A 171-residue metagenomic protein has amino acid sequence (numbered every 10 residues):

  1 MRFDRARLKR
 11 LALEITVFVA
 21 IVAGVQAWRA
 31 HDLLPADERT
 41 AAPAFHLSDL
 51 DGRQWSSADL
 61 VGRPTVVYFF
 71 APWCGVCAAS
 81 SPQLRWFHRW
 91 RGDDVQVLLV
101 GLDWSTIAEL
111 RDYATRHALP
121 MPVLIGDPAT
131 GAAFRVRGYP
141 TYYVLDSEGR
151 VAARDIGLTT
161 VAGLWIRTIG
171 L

Functional and structural regions predicted by a protein language model:
M1-A44, L171: N-terminal targeting signals for export/organelle localization
A23, V144-L171: Thiol-/selenol-based redox modules, centered on thioredoxin-like and closely related oxidoreductase domains
A44-T65: A short beta-strand-turn-helix
R63-T65, F70-W73, G138: Short pre-active-site segment immediately N-terminal to redox-active cysteine/selenocysteine motifs in thiol-based
V66-V67, V97, Y142: Hydrophobic beta-strand anchors of alpha/beta hydrolase catalytic cores
F69-R89: Conserved redox-active cysteine motifs that mediate thiol-disulfide chemistry, especially di-cysteine Cys-X(1-2)-Cys
D94-I107, L119-P128: Thiol-based oxidoreductase modules, predominantly thioredoxin-like and allied folds used for disulfide exchange
R111-E148: Short, internal strand/loop/helix patches that form the active-site neighborhood or redox-interaction surface
